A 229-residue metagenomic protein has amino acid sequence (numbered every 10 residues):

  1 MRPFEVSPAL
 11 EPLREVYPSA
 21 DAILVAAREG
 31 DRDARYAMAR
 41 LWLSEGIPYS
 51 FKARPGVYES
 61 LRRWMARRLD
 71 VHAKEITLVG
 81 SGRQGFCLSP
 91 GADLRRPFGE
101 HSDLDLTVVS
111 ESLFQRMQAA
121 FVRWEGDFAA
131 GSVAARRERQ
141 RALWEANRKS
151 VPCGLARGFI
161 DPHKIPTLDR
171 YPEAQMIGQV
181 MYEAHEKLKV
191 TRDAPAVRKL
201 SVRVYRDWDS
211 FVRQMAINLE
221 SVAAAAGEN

Functional and structural regions predicted by a protein language model:
R2-S102, V109-N229: Catalytic core of pol beta-like nucleotidyltransferases
